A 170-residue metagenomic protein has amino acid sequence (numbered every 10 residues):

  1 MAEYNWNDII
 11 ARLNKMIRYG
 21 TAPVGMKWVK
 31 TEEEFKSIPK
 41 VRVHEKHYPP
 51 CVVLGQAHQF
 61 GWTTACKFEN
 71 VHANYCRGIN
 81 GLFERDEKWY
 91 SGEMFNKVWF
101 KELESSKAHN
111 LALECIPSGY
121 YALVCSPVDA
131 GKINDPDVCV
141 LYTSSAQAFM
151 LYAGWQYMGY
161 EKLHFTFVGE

Functional and structural regions predicted by a protein language model:
Y4-E170: Acidic, serine/proline-rich low-complexity intrinsically disordered regions
